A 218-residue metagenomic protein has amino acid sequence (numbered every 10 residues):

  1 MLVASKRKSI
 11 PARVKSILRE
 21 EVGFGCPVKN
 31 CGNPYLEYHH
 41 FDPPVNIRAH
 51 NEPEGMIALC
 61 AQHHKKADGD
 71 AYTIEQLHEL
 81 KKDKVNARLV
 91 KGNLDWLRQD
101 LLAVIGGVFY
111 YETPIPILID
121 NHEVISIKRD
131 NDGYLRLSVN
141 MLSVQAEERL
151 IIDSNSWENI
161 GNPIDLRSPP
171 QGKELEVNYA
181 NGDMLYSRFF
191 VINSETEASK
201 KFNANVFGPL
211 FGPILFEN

Functional and structural regions predicted by a protein language model:
L2-E20, G25-K84: Histidine-centered nuclease catalytic patch
K66-I117: Contiguous mid-protein beta-loop-alpha structural module that forms a pocket-lining wall or clamp of enzyme active
R98-N218: Long, low-complexity, intrinsically disordered terminal regions
